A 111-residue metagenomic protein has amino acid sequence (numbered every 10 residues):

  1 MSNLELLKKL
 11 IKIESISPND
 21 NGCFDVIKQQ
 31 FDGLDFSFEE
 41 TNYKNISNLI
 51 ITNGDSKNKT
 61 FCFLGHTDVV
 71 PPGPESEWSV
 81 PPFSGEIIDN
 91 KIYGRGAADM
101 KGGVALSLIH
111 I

Functional and structural regions predicted by a protein language model:
M1-A97: Acidic/His- and Gly-rich active-site-bordering loop/insert found across diverse amide/peptide-bond hydrolases
D99-L106: Catalytic-loop motifs flanking and including active-site residues across diverse enzymes
I109-I111: Conserved small/polar residues in nucleotide/adenosyl-binding loops
